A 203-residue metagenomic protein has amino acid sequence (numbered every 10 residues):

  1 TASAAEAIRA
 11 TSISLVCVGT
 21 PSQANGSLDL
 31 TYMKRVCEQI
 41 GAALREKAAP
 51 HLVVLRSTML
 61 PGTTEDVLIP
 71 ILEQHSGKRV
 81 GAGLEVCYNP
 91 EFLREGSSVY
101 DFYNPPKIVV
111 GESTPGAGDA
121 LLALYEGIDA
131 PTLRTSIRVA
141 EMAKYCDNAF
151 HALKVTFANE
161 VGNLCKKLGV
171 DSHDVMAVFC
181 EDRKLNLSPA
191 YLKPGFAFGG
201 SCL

Functional and structural regions predicted by a protein language model:
T1-L203: Structural/interface elements that position substrates and couple domains in central-metabolism enzymes
